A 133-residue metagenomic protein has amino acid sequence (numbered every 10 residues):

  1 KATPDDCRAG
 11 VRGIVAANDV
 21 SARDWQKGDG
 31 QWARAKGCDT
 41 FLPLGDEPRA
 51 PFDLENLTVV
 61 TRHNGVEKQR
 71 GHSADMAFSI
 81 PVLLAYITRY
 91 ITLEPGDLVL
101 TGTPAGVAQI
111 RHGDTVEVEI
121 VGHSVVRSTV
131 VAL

Functional and structural regions predicted by a protein language model:
K1-A2, D46: Active-site glycine-rich loop that binds ribose-phosphate moieties when present
A2-P4, D24-W25: Short helix/loop capping segments that flank catalytic or ligand/cofactor-binding pockets
T3-V11: N-terminal accessory regions of nucleic-acid-interacting proteins
V15, S21-L133: Catalytic-pocket segment enriched in acidic/His residues
